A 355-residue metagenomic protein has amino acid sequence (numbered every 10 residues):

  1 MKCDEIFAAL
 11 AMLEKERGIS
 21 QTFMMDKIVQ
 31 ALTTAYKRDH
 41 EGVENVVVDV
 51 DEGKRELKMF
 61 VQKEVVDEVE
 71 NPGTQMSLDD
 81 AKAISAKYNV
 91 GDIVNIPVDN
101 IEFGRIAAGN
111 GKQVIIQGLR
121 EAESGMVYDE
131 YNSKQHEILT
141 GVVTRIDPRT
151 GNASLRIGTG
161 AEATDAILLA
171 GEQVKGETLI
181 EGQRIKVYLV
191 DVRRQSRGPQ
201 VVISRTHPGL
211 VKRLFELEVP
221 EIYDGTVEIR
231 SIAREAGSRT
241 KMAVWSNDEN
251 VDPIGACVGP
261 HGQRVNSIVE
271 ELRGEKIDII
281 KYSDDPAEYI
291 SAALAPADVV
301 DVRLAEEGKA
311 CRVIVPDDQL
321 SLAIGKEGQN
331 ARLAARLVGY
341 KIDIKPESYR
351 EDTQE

Functional and structural regions predicted by a protein language model:
M1-E355: RNA-contacting regions in translation and RNA-metabolism proteins, encompassing KH/S1 modules where present
